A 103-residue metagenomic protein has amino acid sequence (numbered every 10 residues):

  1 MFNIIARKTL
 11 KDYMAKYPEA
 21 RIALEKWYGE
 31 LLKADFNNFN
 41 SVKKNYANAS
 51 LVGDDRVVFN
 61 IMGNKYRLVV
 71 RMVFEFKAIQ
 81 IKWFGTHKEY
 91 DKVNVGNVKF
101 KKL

Functional and structural regions predicted by a protein language model:
M1-K65, V73-Q80, H87-L103: Basic, Lys/Arg-enriched alpha-helical interface segments
